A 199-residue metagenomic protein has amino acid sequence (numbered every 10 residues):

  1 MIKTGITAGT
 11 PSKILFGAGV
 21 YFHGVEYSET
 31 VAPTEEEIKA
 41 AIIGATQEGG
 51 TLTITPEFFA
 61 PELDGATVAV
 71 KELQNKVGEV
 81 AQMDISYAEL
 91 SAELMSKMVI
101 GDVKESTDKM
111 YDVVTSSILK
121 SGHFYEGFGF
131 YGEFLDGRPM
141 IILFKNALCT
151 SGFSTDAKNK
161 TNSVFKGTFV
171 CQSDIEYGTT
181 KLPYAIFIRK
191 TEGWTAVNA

Functional and structural regions predicted by a protein language model:
M1-A45, T195-A199: Polar/acidic, low-complexity leader/linker segments enriched in S/T/G and N/D
A32, E36, V68-K71, T107-S117 (+1 more regions): Surface-exposed ligand/attachment interfaces on beta-rich extracellular proteins
K39-L90: A glycine-rich, hydrophobic loop/mini-helix early in the fold
P56, Y87-S91, G132-D136, L148-T150 (+1 more regions): Beta-strand elements of well-folded, non-transmembrane domains
V70-L73, F130-G132, T155-A157: Beta-strand-rich interaction surfaces with strong enrichment in secreted/lumenal proteins
E72-L94, K160-I175: Oligomerization/assembly interface segments of phage tail-like spikes and tubes
E93-K145: Short helix-loop boundary/capping segments
M140-A199: Mixed-charge, glycine-accented linear interaction segment located at domain edges/termini
